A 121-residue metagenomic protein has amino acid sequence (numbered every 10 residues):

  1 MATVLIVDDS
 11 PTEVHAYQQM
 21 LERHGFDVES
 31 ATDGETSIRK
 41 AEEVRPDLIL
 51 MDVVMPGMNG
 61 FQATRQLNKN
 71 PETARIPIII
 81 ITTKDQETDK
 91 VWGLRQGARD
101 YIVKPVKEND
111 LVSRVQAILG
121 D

Functional and structural regions predicted by a protein language model:
H15-R23: Charged docking surfaces used in two-component/phosphorelay signaling
G25-T32, K40: Short hydrophobic/Thr-rich beta-strand motif most characteristic of the beta2 strand and flanking loop of CheY-like
V44-L50: Active-site beta3 strand of CheY-like receiver
M55: Receiver (REC) domain active-site loop signature in two-component systems and cognate sites in sensor histidine kinases
V106-V115: C-terminal output helix
